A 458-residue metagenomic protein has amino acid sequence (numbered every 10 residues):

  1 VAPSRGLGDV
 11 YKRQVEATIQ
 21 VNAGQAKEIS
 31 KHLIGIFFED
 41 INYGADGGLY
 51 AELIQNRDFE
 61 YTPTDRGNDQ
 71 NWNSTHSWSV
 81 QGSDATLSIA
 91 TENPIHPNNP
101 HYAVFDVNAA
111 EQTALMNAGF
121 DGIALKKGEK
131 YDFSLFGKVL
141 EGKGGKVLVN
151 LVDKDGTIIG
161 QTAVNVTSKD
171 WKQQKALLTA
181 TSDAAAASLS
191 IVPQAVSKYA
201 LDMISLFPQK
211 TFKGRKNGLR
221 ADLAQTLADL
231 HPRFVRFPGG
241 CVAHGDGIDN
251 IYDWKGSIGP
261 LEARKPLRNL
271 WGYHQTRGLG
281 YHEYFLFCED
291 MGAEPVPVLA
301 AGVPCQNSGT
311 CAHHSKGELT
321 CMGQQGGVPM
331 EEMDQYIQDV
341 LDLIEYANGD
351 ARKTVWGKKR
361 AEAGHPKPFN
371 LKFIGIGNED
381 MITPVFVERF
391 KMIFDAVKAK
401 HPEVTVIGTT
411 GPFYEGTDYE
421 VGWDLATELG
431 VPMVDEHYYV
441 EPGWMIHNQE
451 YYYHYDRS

Functional and structural regions predicted by a protein language model:
V1, K27, A195, A224-T226 (+2 more regions): A general structural signal for stabilizing positions within well-ordered secondary structure
V1-Y11: Single conserved hydrophobic/aromatic residue that forms the stacking wall/gate of nucleotide- or nucleobase-binding
G8, I34, R233, K372 (+1 more regions): Conserved acidic residues
K12-R277, E294-V296, A312-Q325, P329-E331 (+2 more regions): Extracellular and organelle-lumenal recognition/adhesion modules and their flexible linkers in secreted
E39-I41, F237-V242, A300-G302, I376-M381 (+2 more regions): Active-site beta-loop-alpha junctions enriched in small/polar residues
L178-T181, A187-S188, T211, R215-P232 (+6 more regions): An active-site-proximal structural segment forming one wall of the substrate-binding cleft that immediately precedes
A187-K198, D350, R360, D380 (+1 more regions): Noncatalytic carbohydrate-binding groove/subsite architecture in carbohydrate-active enzymes
P193, P208, P238-C241, A301-G302 (+2 more regions): Active-site groove signature of glycoside hydrolases
